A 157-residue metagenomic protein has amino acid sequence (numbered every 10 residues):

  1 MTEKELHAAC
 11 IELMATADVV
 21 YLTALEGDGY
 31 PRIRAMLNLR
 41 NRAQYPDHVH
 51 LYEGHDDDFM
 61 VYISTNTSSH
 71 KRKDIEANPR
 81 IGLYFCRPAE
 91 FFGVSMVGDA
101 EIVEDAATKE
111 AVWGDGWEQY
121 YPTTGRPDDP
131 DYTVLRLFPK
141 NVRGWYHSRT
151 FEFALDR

Functional and structural regions predicted by a protein language model:
M1-A8, T65-K71, D115-Y120: Charged, amphipathic alpha-helical segments
T2, V94-R157: Charged, gly/pro-rich active-site loop segments
A9, Y21-L25, L83, Y120-Y132: Short helix-to-loop capping/linker segments positioned immediately adjacent to catalytic or ligand/cofactor-binding
E12-L37, I81-F85: A short, Trp-centered hydrophobic/proline-enriched beta-strand micro-motif
D18-V20, R34, D57-V61, A77-I81 (+2 more regions): A generic structural signal for short beta-strands and their flanking turns/coil linkers
M36-R40, G98-A100: Hydrophobic/aromatic beta-strand elements that line small-molecule binding cavities or substrate pockets in beta-rich
N41-A89: A short mixed-secondary-structure module that forms the rim of ligand-binding clefts
